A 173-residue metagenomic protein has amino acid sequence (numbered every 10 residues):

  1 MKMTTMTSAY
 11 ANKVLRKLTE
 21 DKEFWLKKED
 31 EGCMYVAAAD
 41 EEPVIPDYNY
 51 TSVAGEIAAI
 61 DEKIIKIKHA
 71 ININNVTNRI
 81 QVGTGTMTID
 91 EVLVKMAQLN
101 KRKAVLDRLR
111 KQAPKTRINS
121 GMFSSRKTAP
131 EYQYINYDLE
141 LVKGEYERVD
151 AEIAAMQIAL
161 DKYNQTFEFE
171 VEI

Functional and structural regions predicted by a protein language model:
M1-I173: Structural preference for solvent-exposed beta-strand-turn elements and adjacent flexible terminal/loop segments within
